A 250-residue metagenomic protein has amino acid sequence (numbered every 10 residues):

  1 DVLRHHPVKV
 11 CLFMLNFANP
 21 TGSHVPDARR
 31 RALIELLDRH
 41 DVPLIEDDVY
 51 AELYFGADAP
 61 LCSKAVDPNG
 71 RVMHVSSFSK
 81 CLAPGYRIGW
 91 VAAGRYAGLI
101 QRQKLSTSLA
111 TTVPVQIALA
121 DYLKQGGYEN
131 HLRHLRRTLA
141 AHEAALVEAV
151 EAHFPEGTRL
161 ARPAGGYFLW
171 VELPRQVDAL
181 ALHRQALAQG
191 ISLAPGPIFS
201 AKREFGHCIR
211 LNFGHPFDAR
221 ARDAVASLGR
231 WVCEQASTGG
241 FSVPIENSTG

Functional and structural regions predicted by a protein language model:
D1-G250: PLP-dependent class I/II
